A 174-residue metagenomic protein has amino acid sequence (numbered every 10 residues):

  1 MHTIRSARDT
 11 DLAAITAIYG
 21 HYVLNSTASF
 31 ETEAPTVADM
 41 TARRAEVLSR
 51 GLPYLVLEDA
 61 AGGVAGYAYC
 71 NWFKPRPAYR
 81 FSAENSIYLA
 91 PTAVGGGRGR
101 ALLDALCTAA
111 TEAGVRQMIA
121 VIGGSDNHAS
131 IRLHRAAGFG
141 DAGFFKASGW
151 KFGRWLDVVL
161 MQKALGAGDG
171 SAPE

Functional and structural regions predicted by a protein language model:
T3-I15: A short beta-loop-alpha structural element at the N-terminal edge of CoA-dependent acyl/N-acetyltransferase catalytic
T16-R43: Conserved GNAT-fold acetyl-CoA-binding loop/helix
A34-T92, L103-D104, A109, A164-G166: Acetyl-CoA-dependent GNAT
W72, V121-I122, R135, G140-D157: Conserved catalytic-core motifs of GNAT/GCN5-like acyltransferases
F81, A147-E174: C-terminal "cap" of GNAT-fold acetyltransferases
V94, A120-S130: Conserved beta-strand-loop-alpha-helix junction that forms the acyl-donor binding cleft
G95-A110, R132-A136: Conserved acetyl-CoA-binding loop-helix of GNAT-fold acetyltransferases
A110-I122: Conserved GNAT acetyl-CoA-binding A-motif
